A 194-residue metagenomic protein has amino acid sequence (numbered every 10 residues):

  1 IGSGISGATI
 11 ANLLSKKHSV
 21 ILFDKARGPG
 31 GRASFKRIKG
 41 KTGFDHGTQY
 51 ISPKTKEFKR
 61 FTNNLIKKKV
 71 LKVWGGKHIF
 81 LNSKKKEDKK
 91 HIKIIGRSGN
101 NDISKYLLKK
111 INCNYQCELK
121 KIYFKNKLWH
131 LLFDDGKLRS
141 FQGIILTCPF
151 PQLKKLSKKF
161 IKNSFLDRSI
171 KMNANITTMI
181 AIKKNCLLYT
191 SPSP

Functional and structural regions predicted by a protein language model:
I1-L22: N-terminal Rossmann-like FAD-binding beta1-loop-alpha1 element of flavoenzymes
K17-R37: Glycine-rich FAD pyrophosphate-binding loop
G30, G143-L188: Central helical "cap/lid" subdomain
I38-G75: N-terminal FAD cofactor-binding segment of flavoenzymes
P53, K85-Y106: Short beta-strand to alpha-helix junction loop
Y115-L128: A conserved short coil-to-beta-strand element within the FAD-binding core of flavoproteins
G136-G143: Core beta-strand elements of the Rossmann-like FAD/NAD(P) dinucleotide-binding domain in flavoenzyme oxidoreductases
Y189-P194: Conserved small/polar residues in nucleotide/adenosyl-binding loops
